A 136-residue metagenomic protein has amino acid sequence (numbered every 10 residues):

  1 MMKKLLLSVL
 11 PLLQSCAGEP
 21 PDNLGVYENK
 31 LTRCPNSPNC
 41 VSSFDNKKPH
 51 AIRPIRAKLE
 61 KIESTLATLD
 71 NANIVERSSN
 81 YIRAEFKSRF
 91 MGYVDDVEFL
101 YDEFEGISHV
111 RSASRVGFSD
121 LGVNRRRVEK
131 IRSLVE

Functional and structural regions predicted by a protein language model:
M1-Q14: Sec-dependent bacterial lipoprotein signal peptides
C16-E136: Ser/Thr-rich, low-complexity intrinsically disordered terminal regions
